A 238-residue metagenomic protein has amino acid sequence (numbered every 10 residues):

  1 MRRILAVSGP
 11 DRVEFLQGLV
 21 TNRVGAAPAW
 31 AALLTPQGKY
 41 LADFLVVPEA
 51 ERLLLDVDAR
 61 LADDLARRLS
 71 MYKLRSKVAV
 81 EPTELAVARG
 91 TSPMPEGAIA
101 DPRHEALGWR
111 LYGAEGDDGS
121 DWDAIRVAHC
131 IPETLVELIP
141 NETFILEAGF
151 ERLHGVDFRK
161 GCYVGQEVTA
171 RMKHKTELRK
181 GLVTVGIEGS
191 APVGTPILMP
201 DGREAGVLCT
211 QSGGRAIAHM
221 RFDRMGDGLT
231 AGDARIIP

Functional and structural regions predicted by a protein language model:
M1-L19, A79-S92, E177-I187: Short glycine-/aliphatic-rich beta-strand segments at the starts of folded cytosolic domains
R2-A6, L45-P132: Acidic, low-complexity central loop/insert segments
G9, L55, L111, G165 (+1 more regions): Residue-level signal for inorganic ion chemistry
D11-L16, A62-A66, M94-P95, A114-D118 (+2 more regions): Short, conserved charged micro-motifs
R12-E49, P82-E84, P93-R103: A glycine-rich (often HGG/GG-containing) alpha/beta subdomain
R23-V24, L69-K77, D117-D123, M199-A205 (+1 more regions): A common structural junction motif
A124-R179: A mid-sequence, solvent-exposed acidic-amphipathic segment
A148-H154, A170-P238: Glycine-rich, small/acidic residue-mixed loop/short-helix segments
